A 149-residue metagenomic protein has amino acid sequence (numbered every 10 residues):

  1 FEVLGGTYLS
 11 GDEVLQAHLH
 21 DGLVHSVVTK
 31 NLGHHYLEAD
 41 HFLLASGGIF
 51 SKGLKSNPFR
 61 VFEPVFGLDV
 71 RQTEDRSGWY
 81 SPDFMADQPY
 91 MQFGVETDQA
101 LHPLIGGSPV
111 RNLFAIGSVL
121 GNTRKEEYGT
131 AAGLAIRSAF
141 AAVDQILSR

Functional and structural regions predicted by a protein language model:
F1-Q16, G33, D40: Helical element adjacent to the flavin cofactor pocket in flavoenzyme catalytic cores
Y8-S10, L44, A115: A structural signal for the hydrophobic beta-strands that form the central parallel beta-sheet of Rossmann-like
Q16-Y36: Conserved beta-strand-loop-beta-strand element in the redox core of flavoprotein oxidoreductases
A17-L19, S46, S51-L54: Short acidic/glycine-rich loop or secondary-structure boundary segments that cap or lie
Y36-I49: Short hydrophobic core segments
K52-R60, R111, S118-S148: A conserved FAD-binding loop/helix module that cradles the flavin
K55-Q72: A short, gly/pro- and small-residue-rich
V70-D75, Y80-A115, V119-Y128: FAD-binding beta-loop-beta segment adjacent to the flavin cofactor pocket
